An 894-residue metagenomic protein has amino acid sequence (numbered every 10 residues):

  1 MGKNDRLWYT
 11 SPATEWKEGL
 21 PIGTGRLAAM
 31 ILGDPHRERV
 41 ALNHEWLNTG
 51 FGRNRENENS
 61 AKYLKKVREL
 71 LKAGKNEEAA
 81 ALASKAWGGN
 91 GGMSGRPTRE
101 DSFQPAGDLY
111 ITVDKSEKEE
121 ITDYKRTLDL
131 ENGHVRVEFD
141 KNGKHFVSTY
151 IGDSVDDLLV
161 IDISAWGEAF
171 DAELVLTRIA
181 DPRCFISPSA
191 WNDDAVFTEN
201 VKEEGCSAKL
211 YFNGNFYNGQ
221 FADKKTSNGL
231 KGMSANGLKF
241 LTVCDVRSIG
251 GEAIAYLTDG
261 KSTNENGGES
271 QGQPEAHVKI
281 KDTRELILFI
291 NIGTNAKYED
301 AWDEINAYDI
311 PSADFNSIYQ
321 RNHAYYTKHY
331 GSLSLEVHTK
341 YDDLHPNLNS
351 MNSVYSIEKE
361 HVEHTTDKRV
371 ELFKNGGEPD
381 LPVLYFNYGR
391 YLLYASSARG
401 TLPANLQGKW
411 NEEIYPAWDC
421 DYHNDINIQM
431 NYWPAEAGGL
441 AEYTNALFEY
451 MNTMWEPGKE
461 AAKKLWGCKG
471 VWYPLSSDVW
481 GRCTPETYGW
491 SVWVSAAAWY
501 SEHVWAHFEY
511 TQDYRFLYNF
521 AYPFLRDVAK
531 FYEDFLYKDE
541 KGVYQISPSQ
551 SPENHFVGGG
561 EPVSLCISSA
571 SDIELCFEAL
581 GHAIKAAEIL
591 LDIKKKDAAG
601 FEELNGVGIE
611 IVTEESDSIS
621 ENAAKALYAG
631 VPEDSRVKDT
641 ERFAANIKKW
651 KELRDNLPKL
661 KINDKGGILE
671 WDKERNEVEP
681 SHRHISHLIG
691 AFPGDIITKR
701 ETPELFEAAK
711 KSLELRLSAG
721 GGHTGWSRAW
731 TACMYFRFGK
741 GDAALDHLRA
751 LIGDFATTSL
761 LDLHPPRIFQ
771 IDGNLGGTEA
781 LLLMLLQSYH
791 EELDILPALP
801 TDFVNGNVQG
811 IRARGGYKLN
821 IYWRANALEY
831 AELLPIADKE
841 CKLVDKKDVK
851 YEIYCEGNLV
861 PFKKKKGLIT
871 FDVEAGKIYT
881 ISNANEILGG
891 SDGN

Functional and structural regions predicted by a protein language model:
M1-Y488, V504-F508, Y518, R526-A529 (+10 more regions): Aromatic-residue-lined binding/catalytic grooves and analogous aromatic/hydrophobic interfacial grooves in multimeric
L7, R675-V678, I685-H687, W730 (+9 more regions): Ligand-binding pocket scaffold of soluble enzyme catalytic domains
P97-S116, I771-L819, R824: Catalytic cores of secreted or luminal carbohydrate-active enzymes
G408, E412-E413, I546, N554 (+2 more regions): C-terminal catalytic domain of Rieske-type non-heme iron oxygenases
I426-E436, V494-W505, S571-A583, S686-D695 (+3 more regions): Well-ordered alpha-helical segments within folded domains of soluble proteins
Y514, Y518-F535, F577, Y735-L748: Extended amphipathic alpha-helical segments enriched in small hydrophobics
D527-I589, I593: Acidic/histidine-rich catalytic neighborhood
G600-P632: Long intrinsically disordered, low-complexity regions that are acidic and Ser/Thr-rich
